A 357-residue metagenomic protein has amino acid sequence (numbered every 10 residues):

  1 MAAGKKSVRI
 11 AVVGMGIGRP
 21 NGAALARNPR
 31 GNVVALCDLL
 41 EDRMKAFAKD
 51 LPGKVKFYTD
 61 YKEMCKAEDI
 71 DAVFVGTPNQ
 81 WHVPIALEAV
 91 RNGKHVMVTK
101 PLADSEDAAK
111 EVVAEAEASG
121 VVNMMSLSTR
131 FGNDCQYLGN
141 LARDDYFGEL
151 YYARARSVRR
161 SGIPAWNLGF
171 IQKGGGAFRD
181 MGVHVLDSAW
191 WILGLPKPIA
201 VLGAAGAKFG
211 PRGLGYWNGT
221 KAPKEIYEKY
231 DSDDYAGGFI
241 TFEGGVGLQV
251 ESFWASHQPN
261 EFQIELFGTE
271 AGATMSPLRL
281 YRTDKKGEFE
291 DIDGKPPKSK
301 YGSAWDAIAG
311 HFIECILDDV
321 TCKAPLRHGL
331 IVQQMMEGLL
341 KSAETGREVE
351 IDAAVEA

Functional and structural regions predicted by a protein language model:
M1-K5, G31, A72-F74, K110 (+1 more regions): C-terminal helix-rich "cap/oligomerization" subdomain common to oxidoreductases
M1-P52: N-terminal Rossmann-like dinucleotide-binding module
G16-I17, T129-K229, G346: Predominantly a Rossmann-like dinucleotide-binding segment in NAD(P)-dependent oxidoreductases
D42, M275, K298-A309, R327: Active-site loop of classical SDR/Rossmann-like NAD(P)-dependent oxidoreductases, centered on the catalytic Tyr-X3-Lys
K54-Y61: Conserved SAM-binding strand-loop segment of SAM-dependent methyltransferases
T59, V75, V98, N123-M125 (+3 more regions): Hydrophobic residues in well-ordered beta-strands that form the structural core
A67, A72, P78-N79, V83-R130 (+1 more regions): Beta-strand-loop-alpha-helix segment that lines the small-molecule cofactor/substrate pocket of alpha/beta enzymes
D187-R279, D306-V320, G338, V355-A357: Contiguous beta-strand/loop segments that form the cofactor/metal-binding neighborhood of enzyme cores
